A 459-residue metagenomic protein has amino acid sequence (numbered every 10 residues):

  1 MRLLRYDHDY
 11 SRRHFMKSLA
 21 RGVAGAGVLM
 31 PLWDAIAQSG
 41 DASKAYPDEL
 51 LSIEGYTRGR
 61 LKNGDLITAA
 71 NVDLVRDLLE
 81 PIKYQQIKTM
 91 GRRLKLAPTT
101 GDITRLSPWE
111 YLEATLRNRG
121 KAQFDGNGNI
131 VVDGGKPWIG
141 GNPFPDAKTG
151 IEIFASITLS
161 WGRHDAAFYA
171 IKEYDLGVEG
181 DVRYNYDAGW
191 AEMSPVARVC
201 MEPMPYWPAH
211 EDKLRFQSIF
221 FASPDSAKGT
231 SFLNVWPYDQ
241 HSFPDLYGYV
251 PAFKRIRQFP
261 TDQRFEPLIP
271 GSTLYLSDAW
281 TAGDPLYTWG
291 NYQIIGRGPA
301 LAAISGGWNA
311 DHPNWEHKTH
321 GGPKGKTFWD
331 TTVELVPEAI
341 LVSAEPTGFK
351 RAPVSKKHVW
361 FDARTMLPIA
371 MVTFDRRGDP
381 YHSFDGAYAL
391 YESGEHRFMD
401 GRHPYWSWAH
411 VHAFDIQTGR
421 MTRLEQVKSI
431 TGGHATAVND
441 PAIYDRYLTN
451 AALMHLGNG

Functional and structural regions predicted by a protein language model:
M1-Q38: N-terminal secretory signal peptides
G40-F243: Solvent-exposed N-terminal domain segments of exported/luminal and surface proteins
S107-E110, T115, R119-G120, G189-H210 (+4 more regions): Extended beta-strand-rich segments in extracellular/periplasmic secretory proteins, especially within noncatalytic
P137-Y186, Y238-F243, Y249-P337, A442-G459: Flexible, processing/modification-adjacent segments and terminal tails in exported/periplasmic/extracellular proteins
F220-P224, Y247-P251, E345-T347, F374 (+1 more regions): A generic structural motif
S226-A227, D239-Q240, E334, F349-P353 (+1 more regions): Short glycine/serine/proline-enriched coil/turn segments at secondary-structure junctions
Q293, P299, F398-A451, G459: Cysteine/selenocysteine-centered motifs that mediate thiol-based redox chemistry or coordinate metal-sulfur cofactors
K350-Q426: C-terminal soluble interaction/assembly domains
